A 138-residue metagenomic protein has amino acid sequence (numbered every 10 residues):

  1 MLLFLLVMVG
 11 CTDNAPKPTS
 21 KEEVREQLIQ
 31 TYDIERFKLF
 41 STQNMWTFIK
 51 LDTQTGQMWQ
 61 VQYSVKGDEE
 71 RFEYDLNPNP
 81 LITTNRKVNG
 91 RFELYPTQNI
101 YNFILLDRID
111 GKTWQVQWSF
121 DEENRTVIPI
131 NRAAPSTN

Functional and structural regions predicted by a protein language model:
M1-L2: Sec-dependent signal peptide recognition, specifically the positively charged N-region followed immediately by
V7-G10: C-terminal motif of bacterial Sec signal peptides marking the signal peptidase cleavage site
T12-N14: Bacterial signal peptide processing site
K17-S41: N-terminal low-complexity, Pro/Thr/Ser-rich intrinsically disordered segments that act as propeptides or flexible
E22-E23, Q60-G90, I128-N138: A low-complexity, Ser/Thr/Gly/Pro-enriched, surface-exposed linker/loop concept that marks segments flanking
W46-Q54, N102-R108: Short beta-strand motif characteristic of blades in beta-propeller domains
W46-T47, T55-M58, V65-G67, K112: Primarily extracytoplasmic ectodomains and periplasmic/lumenal surface modules that are beta-strand-rich
N79-W118: Short, solvent-exposed interaction modules
